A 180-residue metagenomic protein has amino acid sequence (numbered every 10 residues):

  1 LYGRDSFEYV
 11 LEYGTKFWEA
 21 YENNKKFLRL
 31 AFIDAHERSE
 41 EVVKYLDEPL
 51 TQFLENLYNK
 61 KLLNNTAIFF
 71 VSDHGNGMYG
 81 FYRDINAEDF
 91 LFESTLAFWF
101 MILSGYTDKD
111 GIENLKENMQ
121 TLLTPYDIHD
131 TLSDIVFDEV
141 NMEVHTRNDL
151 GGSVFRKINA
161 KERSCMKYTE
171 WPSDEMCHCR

Functional and structural regions predicted by a protein language model:
L1-E8, E12-Y21, I33-E37, K44 (+4 more regions): Membrane-interface soluble catalytic domains
E22-L28, K61-I68: Loop/turn elements at helix/coil->beta-strand transitions in domains of secreted/extracellular proteins
